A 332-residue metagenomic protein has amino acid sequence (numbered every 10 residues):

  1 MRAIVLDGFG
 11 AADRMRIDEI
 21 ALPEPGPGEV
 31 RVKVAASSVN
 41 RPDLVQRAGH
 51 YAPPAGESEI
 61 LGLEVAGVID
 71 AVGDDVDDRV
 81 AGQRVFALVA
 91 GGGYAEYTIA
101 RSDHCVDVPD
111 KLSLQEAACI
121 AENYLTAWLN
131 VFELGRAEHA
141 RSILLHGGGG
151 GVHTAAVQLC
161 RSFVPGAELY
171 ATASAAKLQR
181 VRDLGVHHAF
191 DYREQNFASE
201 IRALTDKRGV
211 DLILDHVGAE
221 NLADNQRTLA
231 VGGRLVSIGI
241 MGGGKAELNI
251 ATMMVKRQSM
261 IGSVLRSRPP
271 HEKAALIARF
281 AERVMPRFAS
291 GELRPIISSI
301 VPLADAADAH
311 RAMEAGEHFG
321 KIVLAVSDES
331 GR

Functional and structural regions predicted by a protein language model:
A21-S38, H50-G92: Glycine-rich beta-strand-centered segment in the early N-terminal region that forms part of a ligand/cofactor-binding
V80, A118-E194: Mid-domain Rossmann-like dinucleotide-binding core that forms the NAD(H)/NADP(H) cofactor-binding site
R84, S142, E168, G233-R234 (+1 more regions): Short glycine-centered segments of the SAM/dcSAM-binding site in methyltransferase folds
F86, I213-L214: N-terminal Rossmann-like NAD(P) cofactor-binding module of classical short-chain dehydrogenase/reductase
V89-S102: A structural motif shared across PLP-dependent enzymes of the aminotransferase-like
V164, R182, E220-E292, A325-R332: Glycine-rich phosphate-binding loop and adjacent beta-alpha segment of Rossmann(oid) nucleotide-cofactor-binding
F197-K207: Short amphipathic alpha-helix with an adjacent loop that forms part of the alpha/beta core around
S290-S299, A307-R332: C-terminal capping/lid region of NAD(P)-dependent oxidoreductase domains
